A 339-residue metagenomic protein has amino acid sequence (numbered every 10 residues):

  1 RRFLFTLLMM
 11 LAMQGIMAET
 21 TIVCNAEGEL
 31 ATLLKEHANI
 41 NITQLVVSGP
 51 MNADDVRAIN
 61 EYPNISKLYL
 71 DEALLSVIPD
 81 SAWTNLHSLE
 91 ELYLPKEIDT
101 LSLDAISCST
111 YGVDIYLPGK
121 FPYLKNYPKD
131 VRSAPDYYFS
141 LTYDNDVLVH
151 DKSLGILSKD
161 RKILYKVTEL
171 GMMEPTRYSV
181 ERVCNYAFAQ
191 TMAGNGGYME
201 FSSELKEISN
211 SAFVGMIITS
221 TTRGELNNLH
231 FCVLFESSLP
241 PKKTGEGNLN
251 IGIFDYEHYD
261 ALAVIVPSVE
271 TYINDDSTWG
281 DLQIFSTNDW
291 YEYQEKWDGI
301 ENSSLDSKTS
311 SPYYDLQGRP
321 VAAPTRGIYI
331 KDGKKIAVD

Functional and structural regions predicted by a protein language model:
R2, I328-D339: C-terminal tail/sorting-segment detector
M9-M17: Hydrophobic h-region of N-terminal signal peptides that target proteins for export in Gram-negative bacteria
E19-N25, I42-A53, N64-V77, H87-S102 (+7 more regions): Structural signature of tandem-repeat unit edges
L33-A38, A58-E61, A82-T84, I218 (+1 more regions): Leucine-rich repeat
L45, Y272, G299-E301, G318 (+1 more regions): Terminal processing/anchoring signals of secreted or surface-associated proteins and related intramolecular
D275-G299: A recurrent domain-boundary module in secreted/ectodomain proteins
Y293-Q317: Residue-level detector of functionally pivotal "anchor" positions at catalytic/ligand-binding pockets or at interdomain
